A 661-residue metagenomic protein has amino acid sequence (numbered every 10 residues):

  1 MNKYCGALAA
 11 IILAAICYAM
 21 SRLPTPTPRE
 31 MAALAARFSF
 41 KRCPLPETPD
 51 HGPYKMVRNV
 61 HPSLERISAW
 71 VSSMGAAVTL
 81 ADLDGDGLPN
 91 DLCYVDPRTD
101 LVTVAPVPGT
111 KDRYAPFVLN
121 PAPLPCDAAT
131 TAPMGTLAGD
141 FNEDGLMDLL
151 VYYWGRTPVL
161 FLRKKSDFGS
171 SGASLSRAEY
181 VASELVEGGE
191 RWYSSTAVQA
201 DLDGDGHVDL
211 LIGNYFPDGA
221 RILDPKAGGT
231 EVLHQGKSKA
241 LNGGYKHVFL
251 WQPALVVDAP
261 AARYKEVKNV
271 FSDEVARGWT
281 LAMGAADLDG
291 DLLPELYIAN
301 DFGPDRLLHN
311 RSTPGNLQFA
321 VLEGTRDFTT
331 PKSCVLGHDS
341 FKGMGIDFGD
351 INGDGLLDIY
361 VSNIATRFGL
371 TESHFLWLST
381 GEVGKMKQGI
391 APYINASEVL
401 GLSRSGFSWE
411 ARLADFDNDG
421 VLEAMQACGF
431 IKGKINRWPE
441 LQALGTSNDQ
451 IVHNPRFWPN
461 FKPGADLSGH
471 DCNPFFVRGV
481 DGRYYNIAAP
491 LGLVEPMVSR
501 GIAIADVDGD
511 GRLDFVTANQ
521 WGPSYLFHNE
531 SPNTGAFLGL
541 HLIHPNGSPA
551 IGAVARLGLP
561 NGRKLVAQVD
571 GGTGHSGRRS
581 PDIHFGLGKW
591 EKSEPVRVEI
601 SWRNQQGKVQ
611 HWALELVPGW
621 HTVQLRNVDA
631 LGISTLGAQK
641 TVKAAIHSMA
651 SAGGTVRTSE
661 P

Functional and structural regions predicted by a protein language model:
N2-P49, P53-A69, S73-A77, S468-N473 (+2 more regions): Gly/Ser/Thr/Pro-enriched helix-cap/hinge segments flanking short amphipathic alpha-helices
R29-L34, D100-N120, T157-Y180, I222-G236 (+6 more regions): Beta-propeller blade repeat segments, especially FG-GAP/WD-type strand-to-loop junctions in 6- to 7-bladed propeller
T48-A77, P123-L137, L185-V198, N242 (+8 more regions): Repeat-based blade/solenoid architectures
G75-G85, A105, A132-M147, F161 (+8 more regions): Beta-propeller blade termini
D91-D96, L146-Y153, L210-N214, D291-N300 (+4 more regions): Hydrophobic beta-strand segments that make up the repeating blades of beta-propeller and related beta-repeat
R191-L211, D339-I435, M497-S499, A503-G535 (+1 more regions): Repeat-solenoid scaffold signature
N214-L241, S362-G369, C428-L467: Short, conserved, GDST-rich strand-edge loop motifs in beta-rich repeat architectures
